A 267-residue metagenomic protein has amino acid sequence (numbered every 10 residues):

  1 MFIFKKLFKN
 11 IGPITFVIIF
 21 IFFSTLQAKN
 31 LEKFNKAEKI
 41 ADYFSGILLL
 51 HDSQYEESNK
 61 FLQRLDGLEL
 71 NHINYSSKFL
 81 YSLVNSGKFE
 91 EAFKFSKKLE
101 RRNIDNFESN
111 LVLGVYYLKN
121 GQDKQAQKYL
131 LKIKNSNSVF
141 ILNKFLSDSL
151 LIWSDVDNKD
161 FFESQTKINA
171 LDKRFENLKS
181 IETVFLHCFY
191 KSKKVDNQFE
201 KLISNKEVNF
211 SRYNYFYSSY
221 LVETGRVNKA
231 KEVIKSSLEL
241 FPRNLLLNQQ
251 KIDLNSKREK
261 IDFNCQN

Functional and structural regions predicted by a protein language model:
M1-K9: N-terminal secretory signal peptides that target proteins for export/translocation
P13-F22: Bacterial N-terminal signal peptides
T25-F79, N85, K94: N-terminal leader/linker segments that initiate helical-solenoid repeat arrays
A28-E32, R101, L111-V112, Y116-L118 (+3 more regions): Intrinsically disordered, low-complexity, charge-biased linker/tail regions
F34-D42, E69-S76, N103-V112, S138-L150 (+5 more regions): Generic helix N-cap/helix-start motif at coil->alpha-helix transitions
L48, S82, Y116, S154 (+3 more regions): Residue-level signature for tetratricopeptide repeat
D52, S86, N120, N158 (+3 more regions): Structural motif corresponding to the intra-repeat A-B loop/turn of tetratricopeptide repeats
N59-Q63, F89-R102, K124-N137, D160-K173 (+3 more regions): Alpha-helical repeat scaffolds
